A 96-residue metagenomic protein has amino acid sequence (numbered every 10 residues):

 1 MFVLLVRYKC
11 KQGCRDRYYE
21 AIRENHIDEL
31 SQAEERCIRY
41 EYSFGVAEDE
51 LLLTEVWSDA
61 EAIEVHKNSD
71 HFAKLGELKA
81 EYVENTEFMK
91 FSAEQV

Functional and structural regions predicted by a protein language model:
M1-F2, V96: Absolute protein N-terminus
F2-Y8: Active-site-flanking beta-strand signature of metal-NTP-handling nucleotidyl enzymes and homologous cyclase-like
K9-G13, W57-S58: Structural beta->alpha junctions
C14-C37, K74: Short amphipathic alpha-helical segments
D16-E20, S58-N68: Short amphipathic alpha-helices within nucleic acid-binding modules
I22, H66-K67, G76-K79: Short, flexible helix/strand-to-coil boundary loops that buttress conserved ligand/catalytic motifs in alpha/beta
I38-L51, K74-V96: Glycine-rich beta-strand-turn "strand-cap" elements at beta-sheet edges
